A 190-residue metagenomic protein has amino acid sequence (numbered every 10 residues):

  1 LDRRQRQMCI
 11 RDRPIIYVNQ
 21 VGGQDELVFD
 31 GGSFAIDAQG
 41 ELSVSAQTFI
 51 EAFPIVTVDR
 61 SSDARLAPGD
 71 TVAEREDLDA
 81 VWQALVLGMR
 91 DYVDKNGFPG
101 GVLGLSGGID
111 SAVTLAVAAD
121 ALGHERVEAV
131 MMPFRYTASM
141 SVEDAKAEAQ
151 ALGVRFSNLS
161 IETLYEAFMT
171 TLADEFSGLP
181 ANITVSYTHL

Functional and structural regions predicted by a protein language model:
L1-R6, I10, H189: Single conserved hydrophobic/aromatic residue that forms the stacking wall/gate of nucleotide- or nucleobase-binding
R13, F98, V154: Short glycine/serine/threonine/alanine-rich loop segments
P14-V86: C-terminal beta-strand edge segments of enzyme domains
Y17, V28, F34-A35, L42-S43 (+6 more regions): Structured core elements
I50-T57, R126-M131, R135-N182: A conserved beta-strand->alpha-helix junction
A67-E76, F98-L103, V130, G178-I183: Glycine- and acidic
A80-V102: Phosphate/ATP-binding catalytic cores across multiple sugar-kinase/actin-like superfamilies, primarily ASKHA
P99-L105, I109-K146: ATP-dependent adenylation/pyrophosphate-handling site
